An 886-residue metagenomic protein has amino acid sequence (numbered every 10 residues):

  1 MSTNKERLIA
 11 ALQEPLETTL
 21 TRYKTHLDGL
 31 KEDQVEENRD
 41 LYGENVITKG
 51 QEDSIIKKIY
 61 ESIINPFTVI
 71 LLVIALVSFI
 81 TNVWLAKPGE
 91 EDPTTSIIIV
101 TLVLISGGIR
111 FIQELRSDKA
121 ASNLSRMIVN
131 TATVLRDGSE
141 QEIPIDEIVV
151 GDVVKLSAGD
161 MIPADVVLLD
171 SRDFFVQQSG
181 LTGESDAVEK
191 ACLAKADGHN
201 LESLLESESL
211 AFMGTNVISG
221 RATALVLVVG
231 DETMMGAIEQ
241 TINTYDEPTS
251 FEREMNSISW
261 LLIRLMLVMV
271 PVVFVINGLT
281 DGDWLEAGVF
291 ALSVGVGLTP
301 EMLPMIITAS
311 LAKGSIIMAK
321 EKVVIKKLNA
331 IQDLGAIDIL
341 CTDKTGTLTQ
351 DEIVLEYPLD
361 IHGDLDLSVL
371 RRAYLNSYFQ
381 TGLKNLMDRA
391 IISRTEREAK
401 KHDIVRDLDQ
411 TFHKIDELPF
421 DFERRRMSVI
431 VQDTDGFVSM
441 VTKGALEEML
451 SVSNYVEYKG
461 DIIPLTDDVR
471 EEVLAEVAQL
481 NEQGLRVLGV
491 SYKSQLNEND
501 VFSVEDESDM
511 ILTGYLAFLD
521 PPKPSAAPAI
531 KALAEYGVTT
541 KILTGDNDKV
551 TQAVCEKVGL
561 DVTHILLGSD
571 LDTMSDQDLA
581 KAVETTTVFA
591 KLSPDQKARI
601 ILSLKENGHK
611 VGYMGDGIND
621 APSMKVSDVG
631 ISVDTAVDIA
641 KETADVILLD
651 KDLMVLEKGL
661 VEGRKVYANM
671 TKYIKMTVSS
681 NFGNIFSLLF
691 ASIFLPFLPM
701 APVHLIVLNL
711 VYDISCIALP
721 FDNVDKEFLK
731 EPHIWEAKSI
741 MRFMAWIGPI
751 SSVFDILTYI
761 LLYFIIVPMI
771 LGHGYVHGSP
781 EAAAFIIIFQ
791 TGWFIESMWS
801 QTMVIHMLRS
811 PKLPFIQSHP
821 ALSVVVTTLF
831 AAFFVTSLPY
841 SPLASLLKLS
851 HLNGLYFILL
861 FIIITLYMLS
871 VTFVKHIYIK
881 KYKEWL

Functional and structural regions predicted by a protein language model:
M1-E140, D146-V149, V154-I162, V167-E247 (+3 more regions): Non-lumenal N-terminal regulatory segments of integral membrane proteins
E44-L76, D118, E140-Q141, L201-L210 (+8 more regions): Soluble-to-membrane junctions at the N-terminal ends of transmembrane alpha-helices in multi-pass ion-transporting
I64-W84, V100-R110, V129-N130, W260-G278 (+8 more regions): Alpha-helical transmembrane segments of multi-pass membrane proteins, especially the membrane-embedded transport
V73-I98, L261-T299, A312-K322, V501 (+4 more regions): Helix-interface capping motifs at the ends of transmembrane segments in multi-pass membrane proteins
T95-V129, R136, D246-I339, L516 (+3 more regions): Hydrophobic alpha-helical transmembrane segments
L210-I218, D333-I511, F518, K531 (+6 more regions): Cytosolic catalytic regions of ATP/NTP-dependent phosphoryl-transfer enzymes
V273, P304, L311, V558 (+2 more regions): Membrane-embedded transport module
A527-A529, E535, N547-V558, D595-S603 (+2 more regions): Acidic, divalent-metal-coordinating active-site segment for phosphoryl/phosphodiester hydrolysis, typified by short
